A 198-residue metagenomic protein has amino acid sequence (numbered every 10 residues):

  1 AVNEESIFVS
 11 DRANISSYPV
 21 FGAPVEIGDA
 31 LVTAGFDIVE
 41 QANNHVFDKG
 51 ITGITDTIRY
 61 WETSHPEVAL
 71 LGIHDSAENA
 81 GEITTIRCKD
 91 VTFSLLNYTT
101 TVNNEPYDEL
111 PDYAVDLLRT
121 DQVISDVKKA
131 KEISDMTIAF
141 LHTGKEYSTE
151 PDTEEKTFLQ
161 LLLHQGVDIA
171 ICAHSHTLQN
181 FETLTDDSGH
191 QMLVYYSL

Functional and structural regions predicted by a protein language model:
A1-L198: Acidic, metal/ion-coordinating pockets
